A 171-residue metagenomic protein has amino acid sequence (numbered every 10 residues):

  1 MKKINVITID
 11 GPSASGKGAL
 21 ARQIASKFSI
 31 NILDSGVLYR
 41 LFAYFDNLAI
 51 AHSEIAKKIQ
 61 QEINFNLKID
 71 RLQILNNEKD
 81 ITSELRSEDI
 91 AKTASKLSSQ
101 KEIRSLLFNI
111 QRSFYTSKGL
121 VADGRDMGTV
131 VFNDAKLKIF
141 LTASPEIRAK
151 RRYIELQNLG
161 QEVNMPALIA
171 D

Functional and structural regions predicted by a protein language model:
M1-I4: Phosphate-binding P-loop
I7-I9: Hydrophobic anchor at the beta1->P-loop junction of P-loop NTPases
A14-S15: ATP-binding Walker
G18: Walker A/P-loop
A25-S35, L48-A49: Post-Walker A helix-loop "phosphate-sensing" segment adjacent to the P-loop in P-loop NTPases
V37-G119, V131, E146, K150 (+2 more regions): ATP-dependent small-molecule kinase phosphotransfer cores that center on conserved nucleotide phosphate-binding segments
L120, K136-F140: Short, well-ordered beta-strand core segments
